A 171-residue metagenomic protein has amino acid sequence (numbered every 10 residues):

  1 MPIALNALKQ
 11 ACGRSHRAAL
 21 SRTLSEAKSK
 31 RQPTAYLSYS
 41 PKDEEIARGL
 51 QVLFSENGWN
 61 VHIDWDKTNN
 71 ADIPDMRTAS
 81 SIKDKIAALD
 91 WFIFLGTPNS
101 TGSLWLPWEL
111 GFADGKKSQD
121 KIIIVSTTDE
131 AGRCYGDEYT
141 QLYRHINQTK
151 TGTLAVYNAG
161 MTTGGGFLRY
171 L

Functional and structural regions predicted by a protein language model:
M1-L89, R169-L171: Conserved N-terminal substructure of TIR/SEFIR domains
M1-S29, T128-L171: C-terminal interaction surface of TIR/SEFIR-family domains
E45, T101-L104, E130-Y135: Short catalytic/ligand-binding loop motif for oxyanion handling, primarily in non-cytosolic enzymes, centered on
H62, I123-S126: A structural signal for short, well-ordered beta-strand segments and their strand-loop junctions that often border
K67, P98-N99, V125-R133: Short beta-alpha junction loops
P98-K116: Conserved TIR/SEFIR loop-to-helix hotspot centered on a Trp-containing motif with a nearby acidic residue
K116-I123: A short helix->loop->beta-strand "cap" motif at the edges of active sites that frequently abuts
